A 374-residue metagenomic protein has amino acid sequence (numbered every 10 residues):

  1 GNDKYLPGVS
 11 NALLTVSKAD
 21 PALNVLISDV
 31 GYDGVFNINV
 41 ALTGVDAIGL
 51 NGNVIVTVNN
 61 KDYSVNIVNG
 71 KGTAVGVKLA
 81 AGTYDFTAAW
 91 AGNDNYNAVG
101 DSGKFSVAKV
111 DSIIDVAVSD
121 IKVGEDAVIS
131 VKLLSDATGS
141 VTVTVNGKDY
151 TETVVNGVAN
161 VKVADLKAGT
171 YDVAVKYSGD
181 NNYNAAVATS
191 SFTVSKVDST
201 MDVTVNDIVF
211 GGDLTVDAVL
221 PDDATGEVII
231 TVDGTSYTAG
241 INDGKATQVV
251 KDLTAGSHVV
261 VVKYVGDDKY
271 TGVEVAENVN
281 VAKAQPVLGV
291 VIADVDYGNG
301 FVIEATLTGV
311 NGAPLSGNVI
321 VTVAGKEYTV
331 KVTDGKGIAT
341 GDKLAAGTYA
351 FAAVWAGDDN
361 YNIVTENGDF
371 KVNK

Functional and structural regions predicted by a protein language model:
G1-K374: Solvent-exposed beta-strand/loop surfaces, strongest in extracytoplasmic domains of secreted and cell-surface proteins
